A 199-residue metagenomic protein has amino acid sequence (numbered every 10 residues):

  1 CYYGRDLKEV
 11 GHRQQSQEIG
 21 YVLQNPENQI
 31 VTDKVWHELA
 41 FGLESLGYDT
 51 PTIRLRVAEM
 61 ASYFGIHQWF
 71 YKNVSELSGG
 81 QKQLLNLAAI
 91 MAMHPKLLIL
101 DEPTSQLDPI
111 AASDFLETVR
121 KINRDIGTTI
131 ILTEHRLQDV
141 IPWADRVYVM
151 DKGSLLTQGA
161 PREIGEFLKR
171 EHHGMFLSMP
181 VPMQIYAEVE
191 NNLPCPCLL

Functional and structural regions predicted by a protein language model:
C1-Q14: ABC ATPase NBD Q-loop/coupling interface
P51-W69: Conserved ABC ATPase "signature" region
N73-L77: Conserved ABC ATPase signature
H94: Conserved catalytic motifs of ABC-family nucleotide-binding domains
L98-D101: Catalytic Walker B motif of ABC-type/P-loop ATPase nucleotide-binding domains
E134-H135: H-loop/switch region of ABC-family ATPase nucleotide-binding domains
S154-M183: Conserved beta-strand-loop-alpha-helix hinge in the C-terminal portion of ABC ATPase nucleotide-binding domains
